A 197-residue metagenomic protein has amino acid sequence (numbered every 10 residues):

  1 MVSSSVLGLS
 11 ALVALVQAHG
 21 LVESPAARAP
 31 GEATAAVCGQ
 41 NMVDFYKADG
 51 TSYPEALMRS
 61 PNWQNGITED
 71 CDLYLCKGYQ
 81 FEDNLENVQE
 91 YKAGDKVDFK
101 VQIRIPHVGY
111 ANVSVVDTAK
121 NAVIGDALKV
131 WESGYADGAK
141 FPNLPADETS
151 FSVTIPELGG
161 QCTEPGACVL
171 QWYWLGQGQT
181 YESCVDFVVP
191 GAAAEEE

Functional and structural regions predicted by a protein language model:
M1-E23: Fungal secretory targeting signals
H19-G125: N-terminal "mature-chain" segments and other terminal, solvent-exposed stretches
V37-G39, D70-K77, Q161-T163, A167-V169 (+1 more regions): Sequence contexts marking disulfide-bonded cysteines in secreted/extracellular proteins
E86-Q89, D137-L144, G159: Beta-strand-rich interaction surfaces with strong enrichment in secreted/lumenal proteins
G94-K96, V108, E148, T163-A167: Extracellular Ig-like/FN3 beta-sandwich strand-entry sites
V116, S152-Q179: Internal, hydrophobic beta-strand segments that form the core of beta-sheet-rich folds
A119-T154: Exoplasmic/lumenal beta-rich domain surfaces
G178-E195: Short beta-strand elements
